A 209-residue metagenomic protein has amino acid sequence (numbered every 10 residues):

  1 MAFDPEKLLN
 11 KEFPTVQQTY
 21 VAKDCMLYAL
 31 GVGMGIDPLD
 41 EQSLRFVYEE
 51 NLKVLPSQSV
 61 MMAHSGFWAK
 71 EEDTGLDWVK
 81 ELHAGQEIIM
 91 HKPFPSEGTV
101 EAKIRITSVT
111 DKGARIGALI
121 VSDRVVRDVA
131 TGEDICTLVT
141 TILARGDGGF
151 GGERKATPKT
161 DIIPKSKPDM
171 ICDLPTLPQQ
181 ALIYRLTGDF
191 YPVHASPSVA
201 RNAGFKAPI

Functional and structural regions predicted by a protein language model:
M1-G85, G152-R154, T160-I209: Hot-dog-fold acyl-thioester-processing enzymes
M1-P14, E81-C172: HotDog/MaoC-like acyl-thioester-processing domains
